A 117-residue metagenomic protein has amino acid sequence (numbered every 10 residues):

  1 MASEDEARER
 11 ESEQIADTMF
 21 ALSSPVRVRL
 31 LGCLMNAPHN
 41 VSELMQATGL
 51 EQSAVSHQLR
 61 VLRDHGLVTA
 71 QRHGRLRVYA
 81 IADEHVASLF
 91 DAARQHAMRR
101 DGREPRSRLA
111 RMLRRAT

Functional and structural regions predicted by a protein language model:
M1-Q14, E84-T117: Amphipathic alpha-helical dimerization/coiled-coil segments that flank or bridge DNA-binding/regulatory modules
E6-S53, L76-V86: N-terminal helix-turn-helix DNA-binding core of bacterial DNA-binding proteins
P38-H39, R63, R94: Residue-level detector of secondary-structure transition/capping positions
Q46, H57, R63-D64: Alpha-helical residues within the helix-turn-helix
R63-H73, A80: Beta-hairpin "wing" of winged helix-turn-helix
